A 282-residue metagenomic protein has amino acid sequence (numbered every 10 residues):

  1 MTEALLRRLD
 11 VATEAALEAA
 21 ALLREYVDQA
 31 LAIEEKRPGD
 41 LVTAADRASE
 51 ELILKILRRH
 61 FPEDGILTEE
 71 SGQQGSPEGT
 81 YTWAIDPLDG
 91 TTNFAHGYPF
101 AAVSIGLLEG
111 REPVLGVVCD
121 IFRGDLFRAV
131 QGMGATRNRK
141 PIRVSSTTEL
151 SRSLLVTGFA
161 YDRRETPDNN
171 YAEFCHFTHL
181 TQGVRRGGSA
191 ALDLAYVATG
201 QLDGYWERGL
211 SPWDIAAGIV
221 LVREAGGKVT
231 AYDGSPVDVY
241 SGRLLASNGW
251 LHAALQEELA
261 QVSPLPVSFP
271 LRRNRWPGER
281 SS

Functional and structural regions predicted by a protein language model:
M1-L88, W250, E257, P266 (+1 more regions): N-terminal subdomain of lithium-sensitive/metallo-dependent phosphomonoesterases centered on the IMPase/IPPase/PAP
A12, A16-A19, S49, G116 (+3 more regions): Small-residue (primarily alanine) positions within well-ordered alpha-helices, especially packing/interaction faces
L23, D46, L57, T91 (+6 more regions): Residue-level signal for inorganic ion chemistry
E34, G75-P77, G110, R128 (+3 more regions): Solvent-exposed alpha-helices and their adjacent loops that cap or buttress functional pockets in soluble metabolic
R47, E51, E70, P87-G90 (+6 more regions): Generic detector of well-ordered alpha-helical packing
P62, G79-T80, R111-V114, L150-R152 (+1 more regions): Short coil/turn connectors at secondary-structure junctions
P77-N138: DPxDG-like acidic metal-binding loop motif
R143-S282: An extended, acidic
